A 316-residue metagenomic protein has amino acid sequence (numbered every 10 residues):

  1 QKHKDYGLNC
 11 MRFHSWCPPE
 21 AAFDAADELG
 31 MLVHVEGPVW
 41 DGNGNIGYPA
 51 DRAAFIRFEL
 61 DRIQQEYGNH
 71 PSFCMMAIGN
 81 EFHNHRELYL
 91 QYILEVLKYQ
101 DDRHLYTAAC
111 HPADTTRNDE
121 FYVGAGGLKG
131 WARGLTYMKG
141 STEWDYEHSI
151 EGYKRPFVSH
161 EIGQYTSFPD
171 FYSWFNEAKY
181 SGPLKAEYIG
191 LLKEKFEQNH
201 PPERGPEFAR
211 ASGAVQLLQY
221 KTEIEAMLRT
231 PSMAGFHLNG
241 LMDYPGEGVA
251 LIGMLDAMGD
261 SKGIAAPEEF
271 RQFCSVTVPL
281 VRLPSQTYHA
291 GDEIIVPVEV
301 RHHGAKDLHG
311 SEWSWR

Functional and structural regions predicted by a protein language model:
Q1, F58-D61, V281-R282: Active-site-adjacent structural elements in folded domains
Q1-K4, D24: N-terminal carbohydrate-binding accessory modules
C10-L255: Substrate-binding/catalytic cleft of secreted carbohydrate-active enzymes, primarily glycoside hydrolases
S72, H289-G291: A short, structured beta-strand-centered segment in the mid-to-C-terminal lobe of catalytic cores from group-transfer
G259, G263-V278: Proline/serine/threonine-rich low-complexity linkers at boundaries of modular beta-sandwich domains
L283-Y288: Short beta-strand segments of immunoglobulin-like
G291-R316: Beta-strand-rich binding/interaction modules
